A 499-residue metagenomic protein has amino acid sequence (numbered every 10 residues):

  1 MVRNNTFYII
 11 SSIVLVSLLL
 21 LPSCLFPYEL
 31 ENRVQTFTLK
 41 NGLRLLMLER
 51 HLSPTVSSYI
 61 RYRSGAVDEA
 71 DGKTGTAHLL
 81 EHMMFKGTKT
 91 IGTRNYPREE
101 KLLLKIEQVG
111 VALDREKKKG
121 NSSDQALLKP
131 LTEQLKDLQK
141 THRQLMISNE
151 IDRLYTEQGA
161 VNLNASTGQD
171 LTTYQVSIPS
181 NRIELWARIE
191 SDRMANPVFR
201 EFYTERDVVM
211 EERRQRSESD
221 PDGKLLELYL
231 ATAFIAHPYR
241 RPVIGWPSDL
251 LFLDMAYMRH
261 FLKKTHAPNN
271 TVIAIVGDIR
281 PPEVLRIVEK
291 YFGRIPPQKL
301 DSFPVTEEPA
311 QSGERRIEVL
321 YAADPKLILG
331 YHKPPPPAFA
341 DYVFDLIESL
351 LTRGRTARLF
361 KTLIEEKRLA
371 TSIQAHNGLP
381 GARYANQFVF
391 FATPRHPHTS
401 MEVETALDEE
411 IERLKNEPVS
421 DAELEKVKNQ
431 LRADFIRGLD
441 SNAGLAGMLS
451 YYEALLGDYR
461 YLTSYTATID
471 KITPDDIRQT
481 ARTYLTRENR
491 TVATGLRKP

Functional and structural regions predicted by a protein language model:
M1-F7: N-terminal secretory signal peptides that target proteins for export/translocation
I10-S23: Bacterial N-terminal signal peptides
Y28-R61: Mature N-terminal segment immediately following signal peptide/propeptide cleavage in secreted/periplasmic
Q35-K40, A165, R316-L320: Short acidic-hydrophobic surface loop/beta-edge motif
L48, S53-E69, G75-L79, I91-D192 (+5 more regions): M16 family metallopeptidases and their MPP-like homologs
G75-M84, L346: Amphipathic coiled-coil heptad-repeat stalk/oligomerization helices in membrane-associated assembly and trafficking
R193, P197-E201, R214-E218, I235-V243 (+4 more regions): An aromatic/glycine/proline-enriched structural segment found at the starts of mature extracellular/organellar domains
